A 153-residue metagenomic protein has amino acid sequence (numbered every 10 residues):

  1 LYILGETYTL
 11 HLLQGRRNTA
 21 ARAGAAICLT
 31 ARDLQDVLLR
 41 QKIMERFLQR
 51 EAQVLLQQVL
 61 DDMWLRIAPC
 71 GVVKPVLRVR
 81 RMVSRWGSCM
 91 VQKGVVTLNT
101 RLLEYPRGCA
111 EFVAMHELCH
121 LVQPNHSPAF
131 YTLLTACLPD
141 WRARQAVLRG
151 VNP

Functional and structural regions predicted by a protein language model:
L1-F112, L121-P153: Active-site-proximal or metal-binding-adjacent scaffold patches in catalytic folds
E117: Walker B catalytic acidic pair
